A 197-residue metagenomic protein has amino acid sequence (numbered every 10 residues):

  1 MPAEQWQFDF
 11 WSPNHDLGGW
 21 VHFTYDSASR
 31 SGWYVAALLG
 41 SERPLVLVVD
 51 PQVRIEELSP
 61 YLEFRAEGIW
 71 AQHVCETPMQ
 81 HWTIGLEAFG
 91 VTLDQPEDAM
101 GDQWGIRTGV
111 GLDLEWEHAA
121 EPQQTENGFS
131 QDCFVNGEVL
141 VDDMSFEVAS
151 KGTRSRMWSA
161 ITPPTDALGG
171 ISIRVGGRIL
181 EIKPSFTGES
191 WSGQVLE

Functional and structural regions predicted by a protein language model:
M1-E197: Structured soluble/peripheral alpha/beta segments that form catalytic or ligand/cofactor-binding pockets
